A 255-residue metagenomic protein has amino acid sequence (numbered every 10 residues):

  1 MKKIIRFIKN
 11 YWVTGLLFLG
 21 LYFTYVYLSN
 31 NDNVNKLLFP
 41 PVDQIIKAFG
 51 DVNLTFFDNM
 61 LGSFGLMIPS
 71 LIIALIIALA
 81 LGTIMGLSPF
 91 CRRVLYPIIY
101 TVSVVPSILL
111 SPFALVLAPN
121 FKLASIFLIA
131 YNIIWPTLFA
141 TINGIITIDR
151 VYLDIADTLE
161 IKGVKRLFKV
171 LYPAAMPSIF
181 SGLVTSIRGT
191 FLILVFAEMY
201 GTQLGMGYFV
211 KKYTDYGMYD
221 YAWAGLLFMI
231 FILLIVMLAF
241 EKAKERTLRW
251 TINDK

Functional and structural regions predicted by a protein language model:
M1-L19, L238-K255: Transmembrane alpha-helical segments of polytopic membrane transport and secretion proteins
R6, N30-I72: Periplasmic/extracellular loop-to-transmembrane helix junction in inner-membrane transport proteins
P69-I99: Transmembrane-helix boundary motif in ABC transporter permease subunits
Y100-P136, N143-G144: Generic hydrophobic transmembrane alpha-helix motif, especially the helices
F127, Y131, V164-A197, F240: Transmembrane alpha-helices
T141-I179: Short cytoplasmic-facing helical segments at TM-TM junctions of multi-pass membrane proteins
I146, S181, W223-K255: C-terminal transmembrane helix and the adjacent membrane-cytosol boundary/short C-terminal tail of inner/organellar
G182-F231, E241: Non-cytoplasmic
